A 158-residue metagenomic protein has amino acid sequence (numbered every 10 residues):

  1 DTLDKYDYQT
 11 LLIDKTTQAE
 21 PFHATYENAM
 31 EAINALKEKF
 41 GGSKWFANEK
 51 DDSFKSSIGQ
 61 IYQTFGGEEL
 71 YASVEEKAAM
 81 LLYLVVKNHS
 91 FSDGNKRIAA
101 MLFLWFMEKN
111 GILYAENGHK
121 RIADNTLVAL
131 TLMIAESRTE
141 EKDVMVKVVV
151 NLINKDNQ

Functional and structural regions predicted by a protein language model:
D1-Q158: FIC/Doc superfamily catalytic core
